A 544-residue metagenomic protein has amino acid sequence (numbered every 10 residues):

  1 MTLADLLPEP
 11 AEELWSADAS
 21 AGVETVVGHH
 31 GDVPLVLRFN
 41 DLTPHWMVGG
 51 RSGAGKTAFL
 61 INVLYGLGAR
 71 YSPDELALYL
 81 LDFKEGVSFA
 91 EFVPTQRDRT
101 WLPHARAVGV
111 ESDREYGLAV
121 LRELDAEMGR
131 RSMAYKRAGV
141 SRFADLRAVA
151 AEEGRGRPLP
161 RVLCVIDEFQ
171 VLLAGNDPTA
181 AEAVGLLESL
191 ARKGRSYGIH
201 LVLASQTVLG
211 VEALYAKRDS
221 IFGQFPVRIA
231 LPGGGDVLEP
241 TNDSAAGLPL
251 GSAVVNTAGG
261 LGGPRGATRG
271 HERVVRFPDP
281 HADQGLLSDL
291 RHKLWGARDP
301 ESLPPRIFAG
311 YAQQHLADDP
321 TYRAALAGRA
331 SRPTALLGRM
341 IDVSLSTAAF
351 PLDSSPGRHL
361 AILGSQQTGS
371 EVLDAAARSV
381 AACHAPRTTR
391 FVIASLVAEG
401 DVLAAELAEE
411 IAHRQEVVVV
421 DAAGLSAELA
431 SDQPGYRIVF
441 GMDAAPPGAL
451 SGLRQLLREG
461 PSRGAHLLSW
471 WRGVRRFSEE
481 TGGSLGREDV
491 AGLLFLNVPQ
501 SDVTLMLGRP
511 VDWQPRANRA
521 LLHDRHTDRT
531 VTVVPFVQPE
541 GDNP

Functional and structural regions predicted by a protein language model:
M1-S20, H281-M340: Long, low-complexity segments enriched in small/aliphatic residues
P8, E13-S141, G156-P226, G233 (+3 more regions): P-loop NTPase catalytic phosphate-binding loop
L80, F89, P305-F308, D319 (+1 more regions): Generic intrinsically disordered, low-complexity segments enriched for polar/acidic and small residues
G86, A150-A151, S220, G251 (+2 more regions): Alpha-helix boundary/capping detector
T95-L102, E115, A150-G154, G259-R269: Intrinsically disordered, low-complexity coil segments
V140-P158, I307-D319: Amphipathic alpha-helical surface "interface" segments used for docking/oligomerization or membrane association within
V227, G234-A309, V503-P544: Conserved P-loop NTPase
